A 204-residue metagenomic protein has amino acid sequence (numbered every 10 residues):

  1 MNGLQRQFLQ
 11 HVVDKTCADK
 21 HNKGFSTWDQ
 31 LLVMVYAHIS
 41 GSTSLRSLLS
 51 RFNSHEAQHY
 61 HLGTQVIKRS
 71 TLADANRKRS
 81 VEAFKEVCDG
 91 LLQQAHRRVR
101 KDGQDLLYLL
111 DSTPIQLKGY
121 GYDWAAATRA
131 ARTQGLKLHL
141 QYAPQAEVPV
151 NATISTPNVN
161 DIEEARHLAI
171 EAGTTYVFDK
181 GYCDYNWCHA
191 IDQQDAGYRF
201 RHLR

Functional and structural regions predicted by a protein language model:
M1-R204: Conserved, well-structured functional cores that handle cations and Mg-NTP chemistry
